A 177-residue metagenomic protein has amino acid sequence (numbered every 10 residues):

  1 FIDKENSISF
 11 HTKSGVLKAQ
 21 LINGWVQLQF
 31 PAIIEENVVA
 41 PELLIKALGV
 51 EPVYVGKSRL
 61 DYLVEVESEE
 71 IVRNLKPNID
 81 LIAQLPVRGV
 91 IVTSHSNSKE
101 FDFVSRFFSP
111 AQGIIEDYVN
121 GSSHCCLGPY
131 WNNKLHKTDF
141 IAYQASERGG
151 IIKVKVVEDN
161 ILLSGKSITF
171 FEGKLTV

Functional and structural regions predicted by a protein language model:
F1-V177: Active-site proximal loop and beta-alpha junction motif in alpha/beta enzyme cores
